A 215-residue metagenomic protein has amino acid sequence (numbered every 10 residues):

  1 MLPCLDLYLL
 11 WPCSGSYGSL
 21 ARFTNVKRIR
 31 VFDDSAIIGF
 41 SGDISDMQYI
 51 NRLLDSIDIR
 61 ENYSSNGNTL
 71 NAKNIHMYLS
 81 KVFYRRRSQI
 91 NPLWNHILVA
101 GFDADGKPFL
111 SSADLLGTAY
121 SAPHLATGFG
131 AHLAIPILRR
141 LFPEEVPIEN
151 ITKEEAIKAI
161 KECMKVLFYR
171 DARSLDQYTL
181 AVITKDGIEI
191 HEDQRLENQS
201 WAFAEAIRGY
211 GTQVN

Functional and structural regions predicted by a protein language model:
M1-L93, Y120-A159, K165-F168, A172-S174 (+1 more regions): Conserved short S/T/G-enriched processing/targeting/catalytic segments and their helical context
P3-L7, D33, G101-G106, I183-G187: Short acidic-glycine loop/turn motifs at beta-strand connectors
A36, N95-I97, F109-S111, D176-T179: Structural beta-strand/beta-sheet cores of well-ordered domains, especially the beta-sheet scaffolds that support
Y78, W94, G101-D105: Hydrophobic, well-structured mid-protein blocks that either form specific transmembrane helices
R86, I97-A100: Noncatalytic scaffold domains of N-terminal-nucleophile
V99-L116: Acidic-glycine-rich active-site phosphate/pyrophosphate-binding loop
T127-G130, L180, K185: Glycine-rich beta-strand-to-loop/alpha-helix junction loops that act as flexible
